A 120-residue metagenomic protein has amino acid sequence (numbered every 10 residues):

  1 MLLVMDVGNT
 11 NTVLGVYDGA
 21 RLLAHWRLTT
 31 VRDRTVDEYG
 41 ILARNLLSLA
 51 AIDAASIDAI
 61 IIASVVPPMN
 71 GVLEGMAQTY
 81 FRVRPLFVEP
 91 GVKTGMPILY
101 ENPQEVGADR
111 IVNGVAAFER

Functional and structural regions predicted by a protein language model:
L2-N45: Short glycine-rich, Thr/Ser-proximal phosphate-binding strand/loop in the N-terminal lobe of ATP-dependent enzymes
D6-G8, D53-A54, E105, F118-R120: Solvent-exposed alpha-helices and their adjacent loops that cap or buttress functional pockets in soluble metabolic
R21, A77-R82: A glycine- and small-aliphatic-rich helix-loop capping segment at beta-alpha/alpha-beta transitions that lines
A43-A59: Phosphate/pyrophosphate-binding loops at sites that engage ATP/ADP/AMP, CoA/4′-phosphopantetheine, polyphosphate
A54-V65, R84-L86: Short glycine-rich phosphate-binding loop at a beta-alpha junction
P67-T79: N-terminal/domain-start alpha-helical segments
V83-L86, V92, M96-R120: Phosphate-binding/catalytic loop of phosphoryl-transfer enzymes
